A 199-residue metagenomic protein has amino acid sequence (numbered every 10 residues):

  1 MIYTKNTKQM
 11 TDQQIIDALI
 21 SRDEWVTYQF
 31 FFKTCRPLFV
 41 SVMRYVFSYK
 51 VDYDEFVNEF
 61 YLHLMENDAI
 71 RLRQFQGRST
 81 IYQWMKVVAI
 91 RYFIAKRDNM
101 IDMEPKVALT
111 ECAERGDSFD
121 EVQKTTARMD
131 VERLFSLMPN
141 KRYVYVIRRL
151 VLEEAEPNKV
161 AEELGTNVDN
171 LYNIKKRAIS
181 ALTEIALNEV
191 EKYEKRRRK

Functional and structural regions predicted by a protein language model:
D12, F32-K33, V40, K50-I70: Conserved RNAP core-binding helix
I15-L19, M43, D130-N140: Short amphipathic alpha-helical boundary/capping segments
D17-V42, V51: A short, charge-rich alpha-helical start-of-domain segment used by transcription regulators
V51, E55, A69-V87: Short, aromatic/basic-enriched loop-to-helix "N-cap" motif that marks the start of an alpha-helix at regulatory
K86-K106: Arg/Lys-rich amphipathic alpha helix in sigma70-family domain 2
M100-R128: Internal acidic/polar
F135-E163: Short amphipathic alpha helix immediately N-terminal
P157-Y193: DNA-recognition helix of helix-turn-helix
